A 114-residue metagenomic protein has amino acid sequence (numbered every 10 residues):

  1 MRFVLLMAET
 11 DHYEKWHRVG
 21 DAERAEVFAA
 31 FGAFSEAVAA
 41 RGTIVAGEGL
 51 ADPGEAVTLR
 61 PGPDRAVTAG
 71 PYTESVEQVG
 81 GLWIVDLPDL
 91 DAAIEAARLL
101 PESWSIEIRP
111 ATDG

Functional and structural regions predicted by a protein language model:
M1-G114: Conserved, structured core segments of small domains
